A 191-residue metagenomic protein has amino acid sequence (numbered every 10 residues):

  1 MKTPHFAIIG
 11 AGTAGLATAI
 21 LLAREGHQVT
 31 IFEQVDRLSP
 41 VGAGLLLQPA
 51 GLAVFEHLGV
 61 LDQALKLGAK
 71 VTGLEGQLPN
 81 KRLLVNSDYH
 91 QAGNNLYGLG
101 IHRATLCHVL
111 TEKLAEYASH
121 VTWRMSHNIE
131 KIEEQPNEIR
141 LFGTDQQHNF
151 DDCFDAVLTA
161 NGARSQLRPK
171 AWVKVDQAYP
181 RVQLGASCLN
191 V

Functional and structural regions predicted by a protein language model:
K2-F6, A23, L52-A186: Conserved N-terminal helical subregion
A7, A23-A43: Glycine-rich FAD pyrophosphate-binding loop
G10-T13: Glycine-rich Rossmann-fold phosphate-binding loop(s) that bind the pyrophosphate of adenine dinucleotide cofactors
L16: Residues forming the Rossmann-fold NAD(P)(H) cofactor-binding site
D36-E56: Conserved N-terminal glycine-rich FAD pyrophosphate-binding loop of Rossmann-like flavoproteins
